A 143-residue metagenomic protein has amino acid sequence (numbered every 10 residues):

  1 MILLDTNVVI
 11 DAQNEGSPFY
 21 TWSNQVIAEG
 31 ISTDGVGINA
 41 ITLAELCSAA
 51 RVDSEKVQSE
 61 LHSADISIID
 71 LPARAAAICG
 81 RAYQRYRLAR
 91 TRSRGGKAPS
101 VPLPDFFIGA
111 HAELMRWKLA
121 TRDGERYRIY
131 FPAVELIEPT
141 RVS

Functional and structural regions predicted by a protein language model:
M1, G109-S143: Acidic, PIN/NYN-like endoribonuclease modules and their adjacent C-terminal/linker elements
M1-I38, C47-E60: Short, well-structured N-terminal submotif of metal-dependent ribonuclease cores
T6, T42, T121: Ser/Thr-centric signal marking residues that sit in or immediately flank functional binding/regulatory motifs
V9, L43-L46, A76, Y127: A generic structural signal for short hydrophobic patches within well-formed alpha-helices
S32-D34, S63-A64, M115, A133: Structured helix-beta-strand junction loops
A40, D70-P72, T140: Residues at the C-termini of beta-strands that transition into short coil/loop
D53-V57, Y86-L88, I137-P139: Short, hinge-like loop/turn segments at secondary-structure boundaries
S67-K118, R122-G124: Active-site neighborhoods of divalent-metal-dependent phosphate/nucleic-acid chemistry enzymes
